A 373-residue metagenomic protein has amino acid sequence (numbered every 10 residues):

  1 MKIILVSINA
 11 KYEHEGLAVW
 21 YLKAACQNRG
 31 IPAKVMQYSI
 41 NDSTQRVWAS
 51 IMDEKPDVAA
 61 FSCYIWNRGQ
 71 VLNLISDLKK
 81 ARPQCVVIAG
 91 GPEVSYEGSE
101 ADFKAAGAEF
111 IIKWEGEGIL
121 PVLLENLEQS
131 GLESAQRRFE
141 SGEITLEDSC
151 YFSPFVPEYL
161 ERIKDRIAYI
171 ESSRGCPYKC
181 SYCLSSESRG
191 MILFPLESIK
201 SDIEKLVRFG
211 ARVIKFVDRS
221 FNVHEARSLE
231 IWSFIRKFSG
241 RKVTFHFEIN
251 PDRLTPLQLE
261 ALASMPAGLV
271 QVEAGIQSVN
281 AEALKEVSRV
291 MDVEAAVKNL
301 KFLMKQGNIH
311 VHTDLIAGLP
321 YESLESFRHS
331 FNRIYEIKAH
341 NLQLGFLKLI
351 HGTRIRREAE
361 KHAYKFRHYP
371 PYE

Functional and structural regions predicted by a protein language model:
M1-F209: Acidic, low-complexity intrinsically disordered segments
Y12, W66-R68, N222-H224, L319-Y321: Short, small-residue-enriched loops and turns at beta-alpha junctions that line or gate enzyme active sites
L22, V47-S50, Q70, L74-L78 (+7 more regions): A general structural detector for well-ordered alpha-helical segments in enzyme core domains, enriched
N28, V58-A60, K200, V207-V217 (+3 more regions): Conserved C-terminal portion of the radical SAM core fold that forms the substrate/S-adenosylmethionine-binding
Y38-I40, V94, C176, F221 (+3 more regions): Hydrophobic pocket-lining residues within nucleotide cofactor-binding pockets
T44-R46, S99, E225-A226, A281 (+2 more regions): Short Asp/Glu-rich motifs
A101, L124, S228-L229, L259 (+1 more regions): Short aromatic-enriched loop/helix-cap "lid" or pocket-rim segments at secondary-structure transitions that line
F152-G307: Radical SAM [4Fe-4S] cluster-binding motif and immediate context
